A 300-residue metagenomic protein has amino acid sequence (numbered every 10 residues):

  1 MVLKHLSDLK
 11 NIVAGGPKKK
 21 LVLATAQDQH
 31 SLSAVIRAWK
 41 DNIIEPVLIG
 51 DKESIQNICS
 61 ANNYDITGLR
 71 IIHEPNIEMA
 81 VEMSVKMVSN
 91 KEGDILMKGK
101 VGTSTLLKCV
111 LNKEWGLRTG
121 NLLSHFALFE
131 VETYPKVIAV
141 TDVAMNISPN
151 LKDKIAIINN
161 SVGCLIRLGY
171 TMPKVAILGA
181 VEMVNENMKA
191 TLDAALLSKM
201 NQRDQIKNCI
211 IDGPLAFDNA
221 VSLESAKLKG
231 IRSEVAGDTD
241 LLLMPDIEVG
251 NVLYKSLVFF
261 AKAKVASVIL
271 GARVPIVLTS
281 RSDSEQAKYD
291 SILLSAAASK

Functional and structural regions predicted by a protein language model:
M1-L48, K52-V235, D240-M244, V249-K300: Anion-binding alpha/beta catalytic cores of soluble intermediary-metabolism enzymes, centered on
